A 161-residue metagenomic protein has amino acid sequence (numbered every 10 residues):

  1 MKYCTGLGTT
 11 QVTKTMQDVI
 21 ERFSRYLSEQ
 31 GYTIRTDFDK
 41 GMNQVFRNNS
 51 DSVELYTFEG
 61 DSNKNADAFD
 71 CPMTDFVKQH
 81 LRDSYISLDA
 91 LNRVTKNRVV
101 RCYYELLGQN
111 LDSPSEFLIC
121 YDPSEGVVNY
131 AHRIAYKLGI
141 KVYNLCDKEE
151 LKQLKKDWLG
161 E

Functional and structural regions predicted by a protein language model:
K2-T5, T10-W158: Acidic/glycine-enriched connector segments
